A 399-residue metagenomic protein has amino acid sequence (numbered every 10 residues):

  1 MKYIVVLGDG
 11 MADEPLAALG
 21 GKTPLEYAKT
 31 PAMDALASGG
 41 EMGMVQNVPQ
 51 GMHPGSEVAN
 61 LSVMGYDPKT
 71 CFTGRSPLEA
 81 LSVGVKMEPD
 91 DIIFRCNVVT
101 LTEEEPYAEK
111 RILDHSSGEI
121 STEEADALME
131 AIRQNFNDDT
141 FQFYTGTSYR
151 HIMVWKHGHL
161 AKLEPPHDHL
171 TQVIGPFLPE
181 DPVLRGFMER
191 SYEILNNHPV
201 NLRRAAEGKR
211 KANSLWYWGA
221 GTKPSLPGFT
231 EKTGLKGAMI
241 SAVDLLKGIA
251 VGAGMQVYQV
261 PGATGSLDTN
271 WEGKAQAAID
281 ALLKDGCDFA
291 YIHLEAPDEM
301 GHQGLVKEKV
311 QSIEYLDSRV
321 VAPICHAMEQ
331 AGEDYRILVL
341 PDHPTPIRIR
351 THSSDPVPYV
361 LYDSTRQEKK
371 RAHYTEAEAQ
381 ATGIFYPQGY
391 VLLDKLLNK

Functional and structural regions predicted by a protein language model:
M1-K399: Feature captures the catalytic ectodomains and active-site-proximal regions of enzymes that hydrolyze or transfer
